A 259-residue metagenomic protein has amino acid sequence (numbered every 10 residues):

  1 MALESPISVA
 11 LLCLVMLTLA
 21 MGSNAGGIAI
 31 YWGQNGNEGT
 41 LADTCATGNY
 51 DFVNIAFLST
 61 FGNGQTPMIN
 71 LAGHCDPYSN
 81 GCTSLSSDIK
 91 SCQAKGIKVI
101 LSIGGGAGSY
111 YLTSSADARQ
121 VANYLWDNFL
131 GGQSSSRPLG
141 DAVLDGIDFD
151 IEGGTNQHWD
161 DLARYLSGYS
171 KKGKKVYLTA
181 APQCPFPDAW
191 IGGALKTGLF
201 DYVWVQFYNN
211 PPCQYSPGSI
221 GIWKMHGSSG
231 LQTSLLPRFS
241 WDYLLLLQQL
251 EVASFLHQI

Functional and structural regions predicted by a protein language model:
A2-V9, M21-I259: Chitinase-like catalytic core of GlcNAc-active glycosidases
L11-T18: Bacterial N-terminal signal peptides
